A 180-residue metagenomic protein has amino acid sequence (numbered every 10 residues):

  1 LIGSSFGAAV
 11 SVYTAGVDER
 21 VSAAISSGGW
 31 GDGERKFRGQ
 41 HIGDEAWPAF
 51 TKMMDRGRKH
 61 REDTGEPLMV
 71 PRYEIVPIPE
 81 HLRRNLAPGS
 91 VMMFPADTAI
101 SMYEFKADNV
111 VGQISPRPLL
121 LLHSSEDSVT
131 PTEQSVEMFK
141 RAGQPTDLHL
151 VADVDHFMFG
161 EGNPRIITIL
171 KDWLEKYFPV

Functional and structural regions predicted by a protein language model:
L1-T64, M93-F94, E126: Primarily recognizes the serine-hydrolase "nucleophile elbow" in alpha/beta-hydrolase and SGNH/GDSL folds
G39-Q40, F94-V111: Active-site nucleophile elbow and catalytic-triad environment of alpha/beta-hydrolase enzymes
D44-P48, P67-L68, R117-L119, E133 (+3 more regions): Alpha/beta-hydrolase-fold serine-hydrolase catalytic core, especially in secreted/extracellular enzymes
D63-V91: Conserved alpha/beta-hydrolase catalytic His-Asp/Glu region
G112-S115, R141-G143: Short, conserved loop/helix-junction motifs that constitute active-site signature segments in enzyme catalytic cores
I114-S115, L120-H123, D127: Short beta-strand/loop motif that positions the catalytic acidic residue of the alpha/beta-hydrolase fold
S128-Q134: Conserved alpha/beta-hydrolase "acid-adjacent" motif
V154-I167: Catalytic histidine-centered segment of alpha/beta-hydrolase-like enzymes
